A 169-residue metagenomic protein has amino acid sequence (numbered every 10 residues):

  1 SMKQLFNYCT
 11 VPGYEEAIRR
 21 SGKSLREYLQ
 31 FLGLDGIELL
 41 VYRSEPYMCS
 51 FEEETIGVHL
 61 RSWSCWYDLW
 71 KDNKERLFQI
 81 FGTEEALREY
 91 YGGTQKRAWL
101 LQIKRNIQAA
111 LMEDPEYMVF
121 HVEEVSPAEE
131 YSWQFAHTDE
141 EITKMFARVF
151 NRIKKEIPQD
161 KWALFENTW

Functional and structural regions predicted by a protein language model:
S1-R105: N-terminal pre-domain/capping segments
G92-W169: Active-site acidic/histidine proton-transfer and metal-coordination neighborhood in alpha/beta enzyme cores
